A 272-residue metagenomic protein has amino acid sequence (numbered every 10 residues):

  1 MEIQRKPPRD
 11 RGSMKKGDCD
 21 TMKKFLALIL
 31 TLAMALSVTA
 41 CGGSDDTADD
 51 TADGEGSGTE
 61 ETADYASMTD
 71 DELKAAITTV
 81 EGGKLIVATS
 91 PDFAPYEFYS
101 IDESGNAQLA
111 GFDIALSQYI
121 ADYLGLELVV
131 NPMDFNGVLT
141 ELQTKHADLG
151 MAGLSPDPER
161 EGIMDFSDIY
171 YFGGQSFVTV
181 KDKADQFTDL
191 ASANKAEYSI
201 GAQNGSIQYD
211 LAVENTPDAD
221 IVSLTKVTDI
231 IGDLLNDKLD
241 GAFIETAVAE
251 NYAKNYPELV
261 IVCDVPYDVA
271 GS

Functional and structural regions predicted by a protein language model:
S37-A40: C-terminal motif of bacterial Sec signal peptides marking the signal peptidase cleavage site
G42-D45: Bacterial signal peptide processing site
S57-G153: Extracytoplasmic small-molecule ligand-binding "clamshell" domains of the periplasmic binding protein/Venus flytrap
L85-T89, L190-G205: Short loop->beta-strand "edge-of-pocket" segments that line small-molecule binding or catalytic clefts across diverse
P91, F172-K181, T246, E250-S272: Periplasmic-binding protein-like
F98-S104, S117-G125, I207-K226, K254-P257: Ligand-binding cleft/hinge of the Venus flytrap
Q118-Y123, N131-P132, N136-G150, I163-D165 (+5 more regions): Short helices/loops that flank or line small-molecule/ion binding pockets
E127-S192, V265-Y267: Acidic, polar ligand-binding/catalytic clefts
